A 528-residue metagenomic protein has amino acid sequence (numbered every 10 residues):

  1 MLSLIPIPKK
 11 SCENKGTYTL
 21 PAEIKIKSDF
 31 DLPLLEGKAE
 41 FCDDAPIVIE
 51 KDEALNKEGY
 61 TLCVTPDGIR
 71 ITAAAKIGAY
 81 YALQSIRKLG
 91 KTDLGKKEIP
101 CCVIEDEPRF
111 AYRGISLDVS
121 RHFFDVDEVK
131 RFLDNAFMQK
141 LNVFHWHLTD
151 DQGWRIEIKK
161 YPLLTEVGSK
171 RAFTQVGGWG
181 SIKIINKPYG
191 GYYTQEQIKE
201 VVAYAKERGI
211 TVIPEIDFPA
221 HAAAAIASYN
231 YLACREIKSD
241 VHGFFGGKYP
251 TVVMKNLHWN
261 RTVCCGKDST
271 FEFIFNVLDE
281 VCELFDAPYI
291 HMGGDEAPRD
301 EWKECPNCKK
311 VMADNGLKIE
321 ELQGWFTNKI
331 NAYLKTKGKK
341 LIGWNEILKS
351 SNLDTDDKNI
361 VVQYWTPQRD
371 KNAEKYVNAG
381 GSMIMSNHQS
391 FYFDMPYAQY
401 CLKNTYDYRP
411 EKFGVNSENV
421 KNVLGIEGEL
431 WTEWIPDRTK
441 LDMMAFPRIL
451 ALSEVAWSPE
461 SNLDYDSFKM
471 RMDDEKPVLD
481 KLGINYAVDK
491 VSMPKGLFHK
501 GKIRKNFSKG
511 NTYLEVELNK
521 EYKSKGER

Functional and structural regions predicted by a protein language model:
M1-R113, L341-S350, D356, D473-I484 (+1 more regions): Acidic, contiguous N-terminal accessory segments
L55-E272, E280-H291, K329, Y333 (+1 more regions): Feature activates predominantly on carbohydrate-active enzymes
F123-D125, D151-E157, P219-A225, H291 (+5 more regions): Flexible loop/turn segments at secondary-structure boundaries
E128-R131, Y193-E200, H258, S269-V277 (+8 more regions): Generic recognition of stable, solvent-exposed alpha-helical segments in well-folded globular domains
E207-R208, K337, A379: Helix C-cap/helix->beta junction micro-motif
N230, R235, T251-I360, T366-K375: Active-site neighborhood of glycoside hydrolase catalytic domains
L341-L348, L353-E527: Flexible, acidic glycine-rich loops studded with aromatic residues
